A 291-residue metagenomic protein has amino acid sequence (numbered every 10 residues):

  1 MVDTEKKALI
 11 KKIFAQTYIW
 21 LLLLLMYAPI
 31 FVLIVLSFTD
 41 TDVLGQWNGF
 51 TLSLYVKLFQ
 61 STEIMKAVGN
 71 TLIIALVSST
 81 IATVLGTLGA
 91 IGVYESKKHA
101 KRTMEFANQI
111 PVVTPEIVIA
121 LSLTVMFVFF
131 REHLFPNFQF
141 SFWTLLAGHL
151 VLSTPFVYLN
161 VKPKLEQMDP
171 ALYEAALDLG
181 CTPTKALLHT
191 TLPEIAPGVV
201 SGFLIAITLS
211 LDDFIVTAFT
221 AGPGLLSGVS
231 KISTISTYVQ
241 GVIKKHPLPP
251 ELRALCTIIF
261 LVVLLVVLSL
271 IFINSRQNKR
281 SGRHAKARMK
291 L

Functional and structural regions predicted by a protein language model:
V2-A8, V77-N108, V128-F129, L187 (+1 more regions): Transmembrane-helix boundary motif in ABC transporter permease subunits
V2-E5, K12-Y18, K162-L177, L187-T190 (+1 more regions): C-terminal transmembrane helix and the adjacent membrane-cytosol boundary/short C-terminal tail of inner/organellar
E5-L9, L54-E63, L211-F272: Interhelical loop and adjacent transmembrane-helix boundary motif in polytopic membrane transport permeases
K11-L22, L88-L123, Y173, K286: Cytoplasmic-entry segments and transmembrane alpha-helices of multi-pass inner-membrane transporters
T17-Y18, L23-I30, Y158-V161, M168-P170 (+1 more regions): Transmembrane alpha-helices
A28-T62, A221-S230, H284, L291: Short membrane-interfacial helix/loop motifs at transmembrane-helix boundaries
V43-L44, N48, L52, I117-V151 (+2 more regions): Membrane-interfacial helix termini and adjacent extracytoplasmic/periplasmic loops of multi-pass transporters
M65, G69, I73-L85, G89 (+8 more regions): Hydrophobic alpha-helical transmembrane segments of multipass integral membrane proteins, especially permease/channel
